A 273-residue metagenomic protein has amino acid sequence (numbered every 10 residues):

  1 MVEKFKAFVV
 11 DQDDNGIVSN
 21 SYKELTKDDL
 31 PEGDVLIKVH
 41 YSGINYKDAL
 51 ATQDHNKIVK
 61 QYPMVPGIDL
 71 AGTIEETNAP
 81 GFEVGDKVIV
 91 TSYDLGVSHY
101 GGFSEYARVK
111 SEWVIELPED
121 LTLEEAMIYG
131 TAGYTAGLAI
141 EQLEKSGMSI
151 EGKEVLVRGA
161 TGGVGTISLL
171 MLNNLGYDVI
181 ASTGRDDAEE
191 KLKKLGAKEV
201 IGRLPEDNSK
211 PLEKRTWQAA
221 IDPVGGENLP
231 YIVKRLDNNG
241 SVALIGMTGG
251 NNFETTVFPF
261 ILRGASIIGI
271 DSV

Functional and structural regions predicted by a protein language model:
D28-G43, H55-L95: Glycine-rich beta-strand-centered segment in the early N-terminal region that forms part of a ligand/cofactor-binding
D86-K87, Y106, E154, N174 (+1 more regions): Residue-level marker of beta-strand positions
T91-L156: NAD(P)H dinucleotide-binding glycine-rich loop of Rossmann-like/cofactor-binding domains, especially the beta1-alpha1
G133-Y134, G159-T166, G225: Glycine-rich NAD(P) Rossmann-fold beta1-alpha1 loop
M171-D178, N238, R263: Conserved S-adenosyl-L-methionine
N173-N228: Adenosine-nucleotide cofactor-binding segment
E227-V273: Glycine-rich phosphate-binding loop and adjacent beta-alpha segment of Rossmann(oid) nucleotide-cofactor-binding
